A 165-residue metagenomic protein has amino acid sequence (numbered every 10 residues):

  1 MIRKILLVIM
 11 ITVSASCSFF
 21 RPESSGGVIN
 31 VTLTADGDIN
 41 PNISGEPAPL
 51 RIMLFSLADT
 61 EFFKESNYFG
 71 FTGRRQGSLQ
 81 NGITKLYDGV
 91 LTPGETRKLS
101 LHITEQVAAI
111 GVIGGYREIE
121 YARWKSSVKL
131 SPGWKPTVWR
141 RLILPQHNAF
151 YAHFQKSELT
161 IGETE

Functional and structural regions predicted by a protein language model:
I2-V8: Sec-dependent signal peptide recognition, specifically the positively charged N-region followed immediately by
A15-S16: C-terminal motif of bacterial Sec signal peptides marking the signal peptidase cleavage site
T32-I43: Short amphipathic, basic-aromatic surface patches that mediate peripheral association with negatively charged
S44-M53: Short coil-to-beta strand junction motifs in C2/discoidin
M53-A58, I83: Short amphipathic beta-strand segments in non-cytosolic proteins
S66-I103, E118-E120: Tryptophan-paired
V107-R117: A short, solvent-exposed beta-strand micro-motif common in secreted/extracellular proteins
K125-E165: Glycine-rich, aromatic-bearing surface loops/beta-hairpins
